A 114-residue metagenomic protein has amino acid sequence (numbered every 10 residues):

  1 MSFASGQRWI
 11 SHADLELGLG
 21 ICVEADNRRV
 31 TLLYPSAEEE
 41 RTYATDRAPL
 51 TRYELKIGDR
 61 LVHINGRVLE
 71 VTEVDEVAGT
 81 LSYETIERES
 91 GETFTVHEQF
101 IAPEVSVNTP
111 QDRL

Functional and structural regions predicted by a protein language model:
M1-D14, T51-N65, E70: Short coil-to-beta transition motif at edge beta-strands of beta-rich domains
M1-G6, L33-Y34, R41-T45: N-terminal start-of-chain detector that recognizes signal peptides and the immediate post-cleavage beginning
F3-S5, A25-R28, E54-I57, V77-S82: A short, compositionally biased
Q7, G20-I21, V30, D59: Residue-level detector of beta-strand structural context in well-folded domains
H12-L15, V23-A25, P35, I64: A short, compositionally biased micro-patch
L17-N27, R67-V77: Short beta-strand-centered aromatic/proline hotspots
V30-S36, L81-E87: SH3/SH3-like beta-barrel fold
S36-G66, R88-L114: Intrinsically disordered, low-complexity, charged/polar segments
